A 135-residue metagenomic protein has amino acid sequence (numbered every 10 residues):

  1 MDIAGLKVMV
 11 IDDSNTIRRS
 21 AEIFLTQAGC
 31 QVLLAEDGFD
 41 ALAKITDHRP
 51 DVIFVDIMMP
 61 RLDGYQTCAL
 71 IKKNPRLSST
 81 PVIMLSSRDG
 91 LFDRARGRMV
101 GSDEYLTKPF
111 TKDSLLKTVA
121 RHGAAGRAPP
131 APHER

Functional and structural regions predicted by a protein language model:
R19-Q27: Charged docking surfaces used in two-component/phosphorelay signaling
G29-E36, K44: Short hydrophobic/Thr-rich beta-strand motif most characteristic of the beta2 strand and flanking loop of CheY-like
H48-F54: Active-site beta3 strand of CheY-like receiver
M59: Receiver (REC) domain active-site loop signature in two-component systems and cognate sites in sensor histidine kinases
F110-V119: C-terminal output helix
